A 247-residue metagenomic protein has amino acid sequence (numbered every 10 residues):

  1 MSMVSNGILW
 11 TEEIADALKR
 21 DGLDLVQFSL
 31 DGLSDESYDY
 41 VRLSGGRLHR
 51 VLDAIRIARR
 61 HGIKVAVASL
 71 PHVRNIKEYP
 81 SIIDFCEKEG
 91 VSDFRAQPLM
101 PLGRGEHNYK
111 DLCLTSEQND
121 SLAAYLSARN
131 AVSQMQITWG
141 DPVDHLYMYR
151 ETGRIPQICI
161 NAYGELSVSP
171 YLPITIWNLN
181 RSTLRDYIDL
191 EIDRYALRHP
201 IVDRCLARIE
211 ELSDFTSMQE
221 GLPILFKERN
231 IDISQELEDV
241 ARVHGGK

Functional and structural regions predicted by a protein language model:
M1, I137-W139, I176: Generic structural signal for residues in well-ordered beta-strands
M1-P98: Radical SAM/AdoMet-radical enzyme domain recognition
L9, L33, H72, M100-P101 (+3 more regions): Short, solvent-exposed loop/turn segments at secondary-structure junctions
S44-L48, C113-S116, N178-S182: Short, conserved loop/turn and helix-capping segments at secondary-structure boundaries that abut family-defining
R56-V65, I83-K88, E117-V132, M148-C159 (+1 more regions): A short, terminal or domain-edge coil/loop segment
K64, I76-E78, L102-V168, E210-S217: A C-terminal junction/extension of Radical SAM enzymes
R95, V168-P170: Beta-strand scaffold of nucleotide-dependent catalytic cores
Y171-K247: Flexible mid-to-C-terminal extensions adjoining Fe-S/redox cofactors in radical SAM and related proteins
